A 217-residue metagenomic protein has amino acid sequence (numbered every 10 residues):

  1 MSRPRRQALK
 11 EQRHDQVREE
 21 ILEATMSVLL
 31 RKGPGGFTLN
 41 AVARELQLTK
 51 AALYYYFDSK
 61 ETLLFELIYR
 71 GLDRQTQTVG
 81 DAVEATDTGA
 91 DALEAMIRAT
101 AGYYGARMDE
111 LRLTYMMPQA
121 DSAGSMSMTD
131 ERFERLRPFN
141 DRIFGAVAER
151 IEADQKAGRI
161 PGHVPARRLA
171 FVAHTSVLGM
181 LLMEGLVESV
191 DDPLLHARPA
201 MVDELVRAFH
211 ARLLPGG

Functional and structural regions predicted by a protein language model:
M1-R5, G102, D141, G145 (+2 more regions): C-terminal peripheral helix-coil segments that are non-catalytic and often amphipathic
H14-T25, V42, L67-G71, Q75 (+2 more regions): Generic hydrophobic, amphipathic alpha-helix propensity
E20, A24, V28-T62, E66: Helix-turn-helix
A24-V28, Y103, S176: Short amphipathic alpha-helical elements of helix-turn-helix/winged-helix folds
T38, R112-M116, H163, L186: Short, hydrophobic secondary-structure boundary micro-motifs
E66, G80-R112, E134, A166-A173: Hydrophobic alpha-helical connector segments
D73-D81, L113-M116, A123-A157, R168-V172 (+1 more regions): Amphipathic alpha-helical packing segments from all-alpha helical-bundle domains
R98-G105, M116-S125, R212: Helix-loop "lid/cap" segments that line or gate small-molecule binding pockets
